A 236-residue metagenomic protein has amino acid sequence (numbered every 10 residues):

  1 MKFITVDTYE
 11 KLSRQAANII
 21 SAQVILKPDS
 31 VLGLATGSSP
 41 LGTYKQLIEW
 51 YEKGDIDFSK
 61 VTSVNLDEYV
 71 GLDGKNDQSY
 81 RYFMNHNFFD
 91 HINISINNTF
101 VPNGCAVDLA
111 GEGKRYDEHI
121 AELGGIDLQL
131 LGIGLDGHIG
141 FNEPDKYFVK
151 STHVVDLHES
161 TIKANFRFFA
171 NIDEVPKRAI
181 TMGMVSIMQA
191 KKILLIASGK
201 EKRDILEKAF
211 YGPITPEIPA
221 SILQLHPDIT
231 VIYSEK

Functional and structural regions predicted by a protein language model:
M1-L32: N-terminal glycine-/serine-/threonine-rich phosphate-binding loop
L26-E52: Glycine-rich N-terminal segment of FAD-binding domains in flavoprotein oxidoreductases, spanning the beta-loop-helix
G33-G37, N65, P102-N103, L130-I133 (+2 more regions): Short beta-strand segments
Q46-D57, Y80, P144-H153, G212-I214: A glycine- and small-aliphatic-rich helix-loop capping segment at beta-alpha/alpha-beta transitions that lines
I56-Q129: Ligand-binding beta-strand-loop-alpha-helix segment within the catalytic cores of soluble metabolic enzymes
G124-V149: Glycine-rich phosphate-binding loop
G140-M184: Class I SAM-dependent methyltransferase SAM-binding "motif I" and its flanking Rossmann-like core
M182-V185, Q189-K236: ATP/nucleoside-binding phosphotransfer catalytic cores, i.e., glycine-rich phosphate-binding loops
